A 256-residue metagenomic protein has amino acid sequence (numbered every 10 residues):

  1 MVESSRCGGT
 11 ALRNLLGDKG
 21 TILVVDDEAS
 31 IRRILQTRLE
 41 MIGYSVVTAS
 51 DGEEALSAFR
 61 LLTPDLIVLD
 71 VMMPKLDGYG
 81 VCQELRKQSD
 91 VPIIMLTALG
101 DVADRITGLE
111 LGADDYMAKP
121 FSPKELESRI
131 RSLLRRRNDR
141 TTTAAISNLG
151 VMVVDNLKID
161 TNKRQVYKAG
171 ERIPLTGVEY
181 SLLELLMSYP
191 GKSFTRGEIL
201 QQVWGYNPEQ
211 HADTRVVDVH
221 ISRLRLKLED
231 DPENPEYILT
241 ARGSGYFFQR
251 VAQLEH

Functional and structural regions predicted by a protein language model:
D18-S30, L35-L39, I67: Conserved acidic segment of CheY-like receiver
D18-T21, R131-S193, G197, F248 (+1 more regions): Short, Lys/Arg-enriched segments at the junction into DNA-binding effector domains of transcriptional regulators
D27, Q83, K87, P92-V153: Basic, amphipathic DNA-recognition helix from helix-turn-helix-like DNA-binding domains
G43-S50, A58: Short hydrophobic/Thr-rich beta-strand motif most characteristic of the beta2 strand and flanking loop of CheY-like
D51-E54, D77-G80: Acidic catalytic/metal-coordinating carboxylates
L62-V68: Active-site beta3 strand of CheY-like receiver
M73: Receiver (REC) domain active-site loop signature in two-component systems and cognate sites in sensor histidine kinases
Q165-G177, S181-E236, A241-S244: Positively charged, aromatic-enriched patches within helix-turn-helix-type DNA-binding elements, predominantly
